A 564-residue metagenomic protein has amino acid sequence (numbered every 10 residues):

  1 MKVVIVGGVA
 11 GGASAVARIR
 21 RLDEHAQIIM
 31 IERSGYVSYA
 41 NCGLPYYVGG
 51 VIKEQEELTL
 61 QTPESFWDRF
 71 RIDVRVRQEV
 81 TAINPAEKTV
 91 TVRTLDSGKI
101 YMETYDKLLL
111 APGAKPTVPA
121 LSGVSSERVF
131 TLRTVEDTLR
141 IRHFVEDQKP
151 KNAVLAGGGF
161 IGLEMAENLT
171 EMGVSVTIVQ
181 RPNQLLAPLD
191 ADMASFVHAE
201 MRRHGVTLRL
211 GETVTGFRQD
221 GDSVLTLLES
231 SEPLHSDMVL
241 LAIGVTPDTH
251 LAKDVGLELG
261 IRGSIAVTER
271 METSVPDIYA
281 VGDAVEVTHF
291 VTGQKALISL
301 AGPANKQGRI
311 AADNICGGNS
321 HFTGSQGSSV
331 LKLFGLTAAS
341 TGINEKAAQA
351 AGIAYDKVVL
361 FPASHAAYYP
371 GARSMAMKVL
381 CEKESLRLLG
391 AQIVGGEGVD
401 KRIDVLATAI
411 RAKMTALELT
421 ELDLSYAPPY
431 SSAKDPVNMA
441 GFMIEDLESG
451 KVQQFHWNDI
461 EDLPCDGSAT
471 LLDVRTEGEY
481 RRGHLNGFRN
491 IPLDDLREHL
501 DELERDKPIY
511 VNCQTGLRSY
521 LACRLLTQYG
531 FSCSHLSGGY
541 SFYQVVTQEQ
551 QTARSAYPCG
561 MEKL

Functional and structural regions predicted by a protein language model:
M1, G8, A284-G396, P428-S432 (+2 more regions): Mid-to-C-terminal Rossmann-like scaffold of FAD/NAD(P)H-dependent oxidoreductases
M1-R77, A166-L189, S328, K401 (+3 more regions): Beta1-alpha1 glycine-rich phosphate/pyrophosphate-binding loop at the start of Rossmann-like nucleotide-binding domains
V6, E103-G113, A156, L234-G244 (+2 more regions): Short hydrophobic core segments
H25-Q27, R69, R75-D96, E103 (+2 more regions): A Rossmann-like FAD-binding core segment of flavoenzymes
T59, N152, F160-R218, I298-A304 (+3 more regions): Rossmann-like dinucleotide-binding cores of NAD(P)H-dependent redox enzymes
L110-M172, T207, V267-E269, R489-L493 (+1 more regions): Glycine-rich dinucleotide-binding loop and its adjacent helix/turn
S125-K149, G221, L225, P233-I310 (+2 more regions): FAD-site-proximal beta/loop scaffold in flavoenzymes
L417-P428, S432-A469, E477-Y510, Q514-L564: Rhodanese-like catalytic fold shared by cysteine-dependent sulfurtransferases and DSP/PTP-type phosphatases
